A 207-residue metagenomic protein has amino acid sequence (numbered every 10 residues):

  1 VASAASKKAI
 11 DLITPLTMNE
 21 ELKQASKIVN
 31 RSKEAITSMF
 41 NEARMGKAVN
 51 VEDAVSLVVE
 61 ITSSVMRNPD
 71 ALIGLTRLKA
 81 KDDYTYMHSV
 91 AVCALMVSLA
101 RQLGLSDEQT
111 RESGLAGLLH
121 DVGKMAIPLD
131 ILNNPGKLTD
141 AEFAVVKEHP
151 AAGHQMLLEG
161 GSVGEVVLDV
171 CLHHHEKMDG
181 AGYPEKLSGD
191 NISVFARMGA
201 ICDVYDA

Functional and structural regions predicted by a protein language model:
V1-K79, D83-Y84: Non-catalytic interface/linker regions that flank or bridge core catalytic/transmembrane domains
A25-I28, S32, A54, T85-H88 (+4 more regions): Amphipathic alpha-helix face/heptad-repeat signature
G46-V49, D53, A80, M87 (+3 more regions): A structural signal for alpha-helical segments
M66, A100-L105: Hydrophobic/aromatic-lined pockets within catalytic cores
L95: Peri-catalytic and regulatory segments of divalent metal-dependent proteins
S98-L99, M156: Alpha-helical transmembrane segments of multipass membrane proteins
G104-G117, V122-A207: Metal-dependent catalytic cores of enzymes that make or break cyclic nucleotides and related phosphoester linkages
